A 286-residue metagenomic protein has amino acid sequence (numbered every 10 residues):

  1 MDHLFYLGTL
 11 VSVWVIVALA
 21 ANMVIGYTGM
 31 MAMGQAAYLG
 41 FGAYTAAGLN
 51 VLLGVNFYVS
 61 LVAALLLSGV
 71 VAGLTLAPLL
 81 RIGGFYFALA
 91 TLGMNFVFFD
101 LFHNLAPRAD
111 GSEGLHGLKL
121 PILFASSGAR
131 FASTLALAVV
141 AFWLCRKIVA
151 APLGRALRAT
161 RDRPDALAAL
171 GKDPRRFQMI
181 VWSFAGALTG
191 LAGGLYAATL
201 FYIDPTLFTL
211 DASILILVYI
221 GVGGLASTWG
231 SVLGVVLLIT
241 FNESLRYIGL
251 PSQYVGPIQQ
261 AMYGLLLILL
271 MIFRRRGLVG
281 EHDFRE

Functional and structural regions predicted by a protein language model:
M1-E286: Transmembrane alpha-helices and adjacent helix-loop boundaries
